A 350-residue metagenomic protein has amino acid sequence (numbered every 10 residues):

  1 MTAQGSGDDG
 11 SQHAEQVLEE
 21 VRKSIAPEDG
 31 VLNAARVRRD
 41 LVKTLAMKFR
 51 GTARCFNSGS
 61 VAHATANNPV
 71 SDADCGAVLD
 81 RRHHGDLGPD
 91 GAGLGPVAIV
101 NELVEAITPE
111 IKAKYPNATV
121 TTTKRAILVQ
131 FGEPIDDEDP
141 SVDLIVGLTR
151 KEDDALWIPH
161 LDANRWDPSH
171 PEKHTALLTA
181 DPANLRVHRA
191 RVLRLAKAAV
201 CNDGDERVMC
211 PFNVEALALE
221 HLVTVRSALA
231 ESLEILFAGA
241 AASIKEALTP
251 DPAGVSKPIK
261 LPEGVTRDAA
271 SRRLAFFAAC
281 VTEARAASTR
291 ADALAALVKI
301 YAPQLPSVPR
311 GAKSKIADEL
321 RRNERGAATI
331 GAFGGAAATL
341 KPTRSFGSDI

Functional and structural regions predicted by a protein language model:
M1-N57, A62-V70, R81-V97, S348-I350: N-terminal regions immediately upstream of nucleotidyltransferase
T2-Q16, T249-I350: Terminal (often C-terminal) interaction modules
E15-E19, A73-D86, S169-L178, E215: Glycine-rich, often proline-containing surface loops adjacent to acidic residues and nearby aromatics that form
D29-R36, K43-A46, P69-D80, L87-L144: Histidine/cysteine- and/or acidic
V37-R38, F49, R54-N57, C75 (+8 more regions): Hydrophobic/basic alpha-helical segments enriched in Actinobacteria
A53-R54, R125, V142, P252-K257: Residue-level recognition of the N-termini of beta-strands and the immediately preceding loop/turn
T65, V70, G76, L236 (+2 more regions): Acidic, low-complexity intrinsically disordered regions
T108, K112-T249, K341-I350: Catalytic cores of NTP-dependent nucleotidyl/adenyl transfer enzymes across multiple folds
